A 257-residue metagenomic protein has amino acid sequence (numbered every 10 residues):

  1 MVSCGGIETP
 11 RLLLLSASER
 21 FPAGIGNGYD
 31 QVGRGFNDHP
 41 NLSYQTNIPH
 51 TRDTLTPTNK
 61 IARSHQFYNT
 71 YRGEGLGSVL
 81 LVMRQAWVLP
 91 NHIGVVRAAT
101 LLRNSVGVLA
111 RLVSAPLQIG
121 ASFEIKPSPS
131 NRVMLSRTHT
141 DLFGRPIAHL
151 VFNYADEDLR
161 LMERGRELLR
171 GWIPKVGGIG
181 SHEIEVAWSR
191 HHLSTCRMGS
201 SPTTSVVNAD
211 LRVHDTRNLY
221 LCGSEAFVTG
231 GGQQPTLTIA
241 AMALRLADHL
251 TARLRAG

Functional and structural regions predicted by a protein language model:
M1, L135, L169, M198 (+3 more regions): Hydrophobic, well-ordered secondary-structure elements that form the walls of internal hydrophobic environments
V2-T56, G223, T238, M242 (+1 more regions): Glycine-rich loop(s) and the adjacent beta-strand/alpha-helix scaffold that form part
C4-G5, G28, L161, R190 (+2 more regions): Secondary-structure capping and boundary motifs in well-ordered enzyme cores
G5, P57-K60, S128, D158-R166 (+1 more regions): Generic structural signal for well-ordered, non-membrane alpha-helical segments in soluble metabolic enzymes
Y29-A148, D156, H192, T204 (+2 more regions): FAD cofactor-binding and catalytic pocket of flavoenzymes
G107-A110, S114, D158-I184: Flavin-binding catalytic cores
V151-L159, G230, Q234: Active-site rim elements
I179-V213: Active-site Gly/Thr loop motif
